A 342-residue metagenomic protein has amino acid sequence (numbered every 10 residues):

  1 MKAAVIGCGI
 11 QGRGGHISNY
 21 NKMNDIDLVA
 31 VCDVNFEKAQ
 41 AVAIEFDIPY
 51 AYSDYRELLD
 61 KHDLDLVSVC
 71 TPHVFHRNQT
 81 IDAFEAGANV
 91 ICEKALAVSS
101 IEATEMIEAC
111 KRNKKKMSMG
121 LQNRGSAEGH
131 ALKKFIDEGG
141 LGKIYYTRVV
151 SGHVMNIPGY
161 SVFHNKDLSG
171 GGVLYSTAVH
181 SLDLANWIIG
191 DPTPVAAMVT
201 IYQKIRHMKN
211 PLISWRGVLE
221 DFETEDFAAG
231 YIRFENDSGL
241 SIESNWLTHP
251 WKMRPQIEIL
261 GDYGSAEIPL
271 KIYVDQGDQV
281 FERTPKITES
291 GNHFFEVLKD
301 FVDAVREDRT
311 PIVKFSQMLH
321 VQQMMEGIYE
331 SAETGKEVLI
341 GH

Functional and structural regions predicted by a protein language model:
M1-F46: N-terminal Rossmann-like dinucleotide-binding module
Q11, I287-K299: Active-site loop of classical SDR/Rossmann-like NAD(P)-dependent oxidoreductases, centered on the catalytic Tyr-X3-Lys
I26, L66-V69, R112, E235 (+1 more regions): C-terminal helix-rich "cap/oligomerization" subdomain common to oxidoreductases
N35, F46-A109: Beta-loop-alpha module in the N-terminal Rossmann-like domain of NAD(P)-dependent dehydrogenases, especially those
Y52, C92, M117-M119, I242 (+1 more regions): Hydrophobic residues in well-ordered beta-strands that form the structural core
E105-Q122, G142-T147: Rossmann-fold dehydrogenase core element
N123-D221, G335: Predominantly a Rossmann-like dinucleotide-binding segment in NAD(P)-dependent oxidoreductases
D183-Y273, L298-R309: Contiguous beta-strand/loop segments that form the cofactor/metal-binding neighborhood of enzyme cores
